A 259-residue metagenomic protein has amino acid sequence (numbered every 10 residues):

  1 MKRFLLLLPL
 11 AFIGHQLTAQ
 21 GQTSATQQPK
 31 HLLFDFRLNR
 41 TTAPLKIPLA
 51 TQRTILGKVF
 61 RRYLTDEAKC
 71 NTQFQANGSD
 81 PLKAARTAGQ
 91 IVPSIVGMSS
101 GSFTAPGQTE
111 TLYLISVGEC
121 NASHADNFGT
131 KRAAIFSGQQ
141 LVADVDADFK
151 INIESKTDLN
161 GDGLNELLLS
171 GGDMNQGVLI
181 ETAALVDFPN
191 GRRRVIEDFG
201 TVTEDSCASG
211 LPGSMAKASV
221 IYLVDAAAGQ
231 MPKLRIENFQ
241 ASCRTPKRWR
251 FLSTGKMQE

Functional and structural regions predicted by a protein language model:
F4-F12: Sec-dependent N-terminal signal peptides
Q16-P81, N175-E259: Acidic, small-residue rich beta-repeat scaffolds with periodic aromatic anchors
D80-G97, V145-E154, V202-A218: Repeat-based blade/solenoid architectures
A88-Q90, E119-N127, D173-V178, L211-P212: Short consensus segments that form the blades of beta-propeller domains, in both extracellular/periplasmic
M98-G101, A133-A134, E154-T157, A183-V186 (+1 more regions): Hydrophobic/aromatic beta-strand elements that line small-molecule binding cavities or substrate pockets in beta-rich
S102-S116, D158-D173, L223-N238: Acidic/hydrophobic-patterned starts of short beta strands in beta-sheet-rich repeat architectures
Q108-E154: A glycine-rich, hydrophobic loop/mini-helix early in the fold
G129-A133, Q140-V142, A147, S155-N160 (+1 more regions): Long, charged/polar, surface-exposed segments that mediate recognition or autoinhibition
